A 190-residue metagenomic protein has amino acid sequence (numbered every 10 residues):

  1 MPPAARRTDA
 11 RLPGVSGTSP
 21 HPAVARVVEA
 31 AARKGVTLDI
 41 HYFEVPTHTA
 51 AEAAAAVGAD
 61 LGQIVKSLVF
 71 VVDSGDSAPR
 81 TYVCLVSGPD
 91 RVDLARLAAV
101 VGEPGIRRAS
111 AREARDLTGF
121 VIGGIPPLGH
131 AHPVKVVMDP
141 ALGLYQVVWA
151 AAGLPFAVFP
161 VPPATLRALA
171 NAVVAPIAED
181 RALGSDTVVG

Functional and structural regions predicted by a protein language model:
P2-G190: Extended, low-hydrophobicity, polar/charged segments
